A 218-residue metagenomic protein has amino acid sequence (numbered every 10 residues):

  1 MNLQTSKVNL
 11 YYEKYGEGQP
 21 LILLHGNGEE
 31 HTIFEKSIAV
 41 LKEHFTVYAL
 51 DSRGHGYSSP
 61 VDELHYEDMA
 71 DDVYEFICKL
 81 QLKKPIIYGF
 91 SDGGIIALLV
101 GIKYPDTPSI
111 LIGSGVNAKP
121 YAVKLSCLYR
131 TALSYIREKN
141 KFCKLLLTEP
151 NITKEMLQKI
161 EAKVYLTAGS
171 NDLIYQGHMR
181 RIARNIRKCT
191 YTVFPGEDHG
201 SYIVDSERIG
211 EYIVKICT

Functional and structural regions predicted by a protein language model:
V8-Y57: Conserved HGGG/HGGXW glycine-rich cap/lid loop of the alpha/beta-hydrolase fold
K36, Y48-I86, E211: Active-site loop/oxyanion-hole signature of alpha/beta-hydrolase fold enzymes
G89-G93, A97: Gly/Ala-rich beta-loop-alpha elbow adjacent to hydrolase catalytic centers
L99-I102, S109-I136: Flexible "cap/lid" loop of the alpha/beta hydrolase fold
K141-M156: Active-site nucleophile elbow and catalytic-triad environment of alpha/beta-hydrolase enzymes
I160, L166-A168: Short beta-strand/loop motif that positions the catalytic acidic residue of the alpha/beta-hydrolase fold
L173-H178: Conserved alpha/beta-hydrolase "acid-adjacent" motif
E197-S206: Catalytic histidine-centered segment of alpha/beta-hydrolase-like enzymes
